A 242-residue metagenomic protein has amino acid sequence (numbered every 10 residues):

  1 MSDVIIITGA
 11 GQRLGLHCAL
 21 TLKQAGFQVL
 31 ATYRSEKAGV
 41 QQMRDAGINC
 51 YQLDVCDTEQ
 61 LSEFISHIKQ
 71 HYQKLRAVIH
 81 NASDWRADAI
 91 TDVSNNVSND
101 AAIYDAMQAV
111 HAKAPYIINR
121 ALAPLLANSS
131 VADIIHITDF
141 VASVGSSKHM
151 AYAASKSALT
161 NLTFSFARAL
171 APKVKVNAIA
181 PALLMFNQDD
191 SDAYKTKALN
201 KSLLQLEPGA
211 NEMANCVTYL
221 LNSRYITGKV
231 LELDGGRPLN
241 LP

Functional and structural regions predicted by a protein language model:
G11-R13: Conserved glycine-rich cofactor-binding loop
N81-T91, G236: Conserved NAD(P)H cofactor-binding loop of Rossmann-fold oxidoreductase domains
D84-W85, V97-I103, A127, V131-A158 (+2 more regions): Catalytic loop of short-chain dehydrogenase/reductase
D88-D105, A198: Substrate-binding pocket helix/loop in short-chain dehydrogenase/reductase
K173-K175, T227-G228: Short, small/polar-rich loop/turn modules that mediate ligand/substrate recognition or access, typified
S202-M213: A conserved structural motif in NAD(P)-dependent oxidoreductases
T227-P242: Short C-terminal tail/terminal secondary-structure segment of NAD(P)H-dependent dehydrogenase/reductase domains
